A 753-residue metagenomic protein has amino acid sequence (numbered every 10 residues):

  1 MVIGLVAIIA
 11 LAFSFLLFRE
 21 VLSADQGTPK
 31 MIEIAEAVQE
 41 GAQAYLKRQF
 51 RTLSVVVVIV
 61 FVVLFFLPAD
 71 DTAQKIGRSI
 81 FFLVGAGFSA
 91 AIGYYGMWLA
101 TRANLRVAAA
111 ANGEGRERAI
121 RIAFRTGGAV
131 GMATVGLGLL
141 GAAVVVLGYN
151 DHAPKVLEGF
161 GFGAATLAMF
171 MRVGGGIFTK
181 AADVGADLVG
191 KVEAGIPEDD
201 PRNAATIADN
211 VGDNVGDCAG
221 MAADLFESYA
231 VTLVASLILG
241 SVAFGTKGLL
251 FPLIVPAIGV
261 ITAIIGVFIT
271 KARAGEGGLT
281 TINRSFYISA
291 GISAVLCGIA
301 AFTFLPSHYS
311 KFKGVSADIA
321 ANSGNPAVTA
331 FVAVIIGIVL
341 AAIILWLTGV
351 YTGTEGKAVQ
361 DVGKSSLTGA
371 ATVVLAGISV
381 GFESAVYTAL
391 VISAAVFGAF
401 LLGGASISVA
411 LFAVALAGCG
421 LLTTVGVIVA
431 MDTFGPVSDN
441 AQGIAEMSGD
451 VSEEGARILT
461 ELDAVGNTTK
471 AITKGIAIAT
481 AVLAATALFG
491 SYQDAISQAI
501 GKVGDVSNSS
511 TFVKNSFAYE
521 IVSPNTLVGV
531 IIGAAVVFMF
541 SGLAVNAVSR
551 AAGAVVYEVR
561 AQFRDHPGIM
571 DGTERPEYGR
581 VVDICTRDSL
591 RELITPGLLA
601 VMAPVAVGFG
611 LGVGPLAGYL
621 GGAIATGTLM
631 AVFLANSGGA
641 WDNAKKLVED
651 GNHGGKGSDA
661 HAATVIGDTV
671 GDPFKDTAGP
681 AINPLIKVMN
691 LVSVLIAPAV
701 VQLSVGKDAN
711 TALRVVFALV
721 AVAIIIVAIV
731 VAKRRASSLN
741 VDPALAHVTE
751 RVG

Functional and structural regions predicted by a protein language model:
M1-G753: Hydrophobic packing and interface segments
